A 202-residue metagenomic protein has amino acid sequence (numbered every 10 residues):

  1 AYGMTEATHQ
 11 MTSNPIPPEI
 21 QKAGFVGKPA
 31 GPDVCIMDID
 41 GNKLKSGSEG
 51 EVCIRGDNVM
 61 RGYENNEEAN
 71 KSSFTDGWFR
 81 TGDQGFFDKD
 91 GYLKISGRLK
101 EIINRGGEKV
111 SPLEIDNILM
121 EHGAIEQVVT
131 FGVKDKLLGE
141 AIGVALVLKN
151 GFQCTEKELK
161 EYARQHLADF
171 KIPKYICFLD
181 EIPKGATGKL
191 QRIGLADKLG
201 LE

Functional and structural regions predicted by a protein language model:
A1-Q21, D33-C35, D40-K43: Gly/Ser/Thr-rich phosphate-binding loop
G3, G27, D83, G107: Active-site glycine-centered loops adjacent to acidic/histidine catalytic or metal-binding residues that shape
H9, G24, A30-P32, G50 (+3 more regions): Change "...and in nucleic-acid phosphodiester-cleaving endonucleases..." to "...and in nucleic-acid processing enzymes
K28-G31, N42-S73, V110: Conserved ATP/PPi-binding loop(s) of AMP-dependent carboxylate-activating enzymes
C35-C53, K89-D90, F152-E156, Q191: Conserved beta-loop-beta connector loops within the AMP-binding
M37-D38, T81, F87, K184: Hydrophobic alpha-helical segments, especially N-terminal targeting/anchoring helices
G56, R61-G62, Q84-K171, D180-E181 (+2 more regions): AMP-binding/adenylate-forming catalytic core of the ANL superfamily
K198-E202: A short, polar/charged loop-to-alpha-helix boundary motif
